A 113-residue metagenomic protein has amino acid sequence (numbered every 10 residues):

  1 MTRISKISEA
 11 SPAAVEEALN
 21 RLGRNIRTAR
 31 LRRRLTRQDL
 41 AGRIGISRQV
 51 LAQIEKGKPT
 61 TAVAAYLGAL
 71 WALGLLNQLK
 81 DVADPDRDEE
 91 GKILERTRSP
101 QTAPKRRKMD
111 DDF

Functional and structural regions predicted by a protein language model:
M1-N20, V82-F113: N-terminal flexible/basic segments that precede or flank functional cores
N20-G23, R27, K80: Short amphipathic alpha-helical segments with heptad-repeat character
R24-D39, P100-R107: Short basic helix-loop element that most often maps to the first helix and adjoining turn of HTH DNA-binding modules
R34-A52: Short alpha-helical DNA-recognition segment
K58-W71: Short, basic-rich loop-to-helix N-cap that marks the start of a DNA-contacting helix
